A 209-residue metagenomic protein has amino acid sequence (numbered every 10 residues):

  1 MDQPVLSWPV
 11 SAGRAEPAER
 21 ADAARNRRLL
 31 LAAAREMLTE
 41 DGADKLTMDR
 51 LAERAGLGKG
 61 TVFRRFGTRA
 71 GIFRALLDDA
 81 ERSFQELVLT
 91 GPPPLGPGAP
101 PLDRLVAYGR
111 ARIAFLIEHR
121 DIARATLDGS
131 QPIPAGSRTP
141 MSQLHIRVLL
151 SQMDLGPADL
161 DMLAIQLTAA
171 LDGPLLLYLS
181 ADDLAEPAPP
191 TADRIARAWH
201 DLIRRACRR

Functional and structural regions predicted by a protein language model:
M1-D41, K45-R54, G71-R74: Basic, helix-initiating cap at the start of DNA-binding domains
M1-R14, L144-G156, A164-Q166, G173-R209: C-terminal peripheral helix-coil segments that are non-catalytic and often amphipathic
E36, E40, T68, T90 (+5 more regions): Conserved amphipathic alpha-helical interaction elements at protein-protein interfaces in regulatory, energy-coupling
L38, F73-A80, H119, T126: Alpha-helical DNA-contacting segments of helix-turn-helix folds
G56-F66: Short hydrophobic/aromatic patch on the recognition helix
D78-L105: Amphipathic alpha-helical linker/stalk segments
Q85, D103-A107, A111-E118, L127-L155 (+3 more regions): Amphipathic alpha-helical packing segments from all-alpha helical-bundle domains
I122-L127, L179-S180: Short, hydrophobic secondary-structure boundary micro-motifs
